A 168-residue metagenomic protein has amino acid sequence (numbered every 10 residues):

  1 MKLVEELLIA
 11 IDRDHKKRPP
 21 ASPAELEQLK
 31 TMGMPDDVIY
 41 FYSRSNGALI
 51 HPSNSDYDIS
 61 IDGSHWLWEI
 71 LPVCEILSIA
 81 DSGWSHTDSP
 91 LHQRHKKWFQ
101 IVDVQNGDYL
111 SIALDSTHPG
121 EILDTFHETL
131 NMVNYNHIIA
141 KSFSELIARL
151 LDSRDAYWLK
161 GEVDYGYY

Functional and structural regions predicted by a protein language model:
M1-D108, E162-G166: A surface-exposed partner-binding patch
L91-K96, L123, H137-I138, S142: Glycine-rich, flexible loop segments associated with nucleotide phosphate handling
V102, A113, L123: Residues in well-ordered beta-strands of folded domains
D108-D115: Broad, structure-driven detector of short, well-ordered beta-strand segments within folded domains
T117-P119, M132: Short, solvent-exposed loop/turn segments that connect beta-strands within catalytic domains and beta-strand-rich
P119-H127: Short aromatic-glycine-(Arg/Gly/Cys) micro-motifs in beta-strand/loop hairpins
H127-D152: Compact, glycine/acidic-enriched structural inserts
R154-Y168: Long, compositionally biased interface segments
